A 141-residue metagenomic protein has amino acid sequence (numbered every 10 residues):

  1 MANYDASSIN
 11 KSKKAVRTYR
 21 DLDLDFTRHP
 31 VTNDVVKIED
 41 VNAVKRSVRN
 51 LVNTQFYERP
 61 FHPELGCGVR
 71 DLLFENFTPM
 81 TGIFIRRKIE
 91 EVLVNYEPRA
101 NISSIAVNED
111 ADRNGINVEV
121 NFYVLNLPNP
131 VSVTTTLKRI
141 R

Functional and structural regions predicted by a protein language model:
M1-R87, E91, S103, N108-R141: Immediate N-terminus of the mature polypeptide
V94-I102: Short secondary-structure junctions
